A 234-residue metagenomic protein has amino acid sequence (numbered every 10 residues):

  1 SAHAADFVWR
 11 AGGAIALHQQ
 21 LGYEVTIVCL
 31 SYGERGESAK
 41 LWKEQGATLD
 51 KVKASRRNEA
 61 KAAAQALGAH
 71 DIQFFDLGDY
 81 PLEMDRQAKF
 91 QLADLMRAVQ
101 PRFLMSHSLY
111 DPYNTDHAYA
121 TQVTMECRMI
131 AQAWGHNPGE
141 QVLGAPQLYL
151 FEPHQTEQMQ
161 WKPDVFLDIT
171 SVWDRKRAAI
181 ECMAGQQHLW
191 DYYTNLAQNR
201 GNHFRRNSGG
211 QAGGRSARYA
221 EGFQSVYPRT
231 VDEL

Functional and structural regions predicted by a protein language model:
S1-V99, D232-E233: Active-site rim/loop-helix segments in enzyme catalytic domains that contact anionic ligands
D71, L82-L234: Metal-dependent de-N-acetylase/amidase catalytic core
